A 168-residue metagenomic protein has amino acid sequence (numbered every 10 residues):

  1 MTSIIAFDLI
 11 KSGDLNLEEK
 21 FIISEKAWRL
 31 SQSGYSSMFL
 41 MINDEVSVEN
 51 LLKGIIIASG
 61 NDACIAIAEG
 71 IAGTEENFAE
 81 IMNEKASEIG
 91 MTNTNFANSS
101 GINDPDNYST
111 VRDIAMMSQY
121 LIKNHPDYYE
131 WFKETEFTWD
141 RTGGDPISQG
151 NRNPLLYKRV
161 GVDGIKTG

Functional and structural regions predicted by a protein language model:
M1-R112, I122: Active-site-adjacent loops and short helices of periplasmic peptidoglycan-processing enzymes
G73-G168: Penicillin-recognizing serine hydrolase domain
